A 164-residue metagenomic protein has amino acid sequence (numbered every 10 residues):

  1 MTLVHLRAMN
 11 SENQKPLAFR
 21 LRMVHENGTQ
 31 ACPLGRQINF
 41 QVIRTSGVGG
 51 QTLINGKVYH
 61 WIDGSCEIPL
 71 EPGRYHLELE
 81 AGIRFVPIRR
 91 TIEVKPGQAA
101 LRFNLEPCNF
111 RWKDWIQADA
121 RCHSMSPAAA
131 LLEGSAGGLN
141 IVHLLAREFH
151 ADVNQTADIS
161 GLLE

Functional and structural regions predicted by a protein language model:
M1, P72-R74, Q98: Extracellular Ig-like/FN3 beta-sandwich strand-entry sites
T2-E12, L21-M23, Y75, F103: A short, amphipathic beta-strand motif
E12-G50, L139: Short, ordered, surface-exposed loop/turn motifs in non-cytosolic proteins
G50-V58, P72-G82: A short, solvent-exposed beta-strand micro-motif common in secreted/extracellular proteins
V58, D63-L70: Short, surface-exposed beta-strand/beta-hairpin micro-motifs centered on an aromatic residue
G82-I88: Short acidic/polar inter-strand loop motif in beta-rich domains
I92-F110: Extracellular beta-sheet/turn segments enriched in Thr/Pro/Gly and aliphatic residues
D114-E164: Catalytic cores of extracellular degradative/oxidative enzymes
